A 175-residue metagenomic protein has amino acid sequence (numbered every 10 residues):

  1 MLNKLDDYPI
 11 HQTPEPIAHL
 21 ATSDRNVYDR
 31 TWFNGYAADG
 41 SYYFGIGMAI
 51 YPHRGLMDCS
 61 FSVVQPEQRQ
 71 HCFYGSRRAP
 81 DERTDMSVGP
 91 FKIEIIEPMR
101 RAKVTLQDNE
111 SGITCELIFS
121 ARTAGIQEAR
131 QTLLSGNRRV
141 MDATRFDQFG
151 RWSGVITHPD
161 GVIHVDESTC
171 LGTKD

Functional and structural regions predicted by a protein language model:
M1-D175: Targeting-peptide/extracellular-domain and disordered-appendage signature
